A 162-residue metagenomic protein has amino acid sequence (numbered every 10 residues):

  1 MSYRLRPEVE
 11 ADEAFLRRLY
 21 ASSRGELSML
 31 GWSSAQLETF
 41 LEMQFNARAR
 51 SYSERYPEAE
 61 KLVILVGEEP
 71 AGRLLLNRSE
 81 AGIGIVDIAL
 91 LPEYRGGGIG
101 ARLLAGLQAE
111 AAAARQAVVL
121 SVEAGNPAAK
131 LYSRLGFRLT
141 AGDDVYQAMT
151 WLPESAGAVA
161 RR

Functional and structural regions predicted by a protein language model:
R4-M29: A short beta-loop-alpha structural element at the N-terminal edge of CoA-dependent acyl/N-acetyltransferase catalytic
R24-S51: Conserved GNAT-fold acetyl-CoA-binding loop/helix
Y52, Y132, F137: Conserved active-site tyrosine of GNAT-family acetyltransferases
E60-N77: Conserved beta-hairpin
N77-I88, R95, A114, V145: A conserved beta-turn-beta hairpin within the catalytic core of GNAT-like acetyltransferases that forms part
G82, A111-E123: Conserved GNAT acetyl-CoA-binding A-motif
R95, V119-A129, V145-L152: Conserved beta-strand-loop-alpha-helix junction that forms the acyl-donor binding cleft
G96-A109, K130-R134: Conserved acetyl-CoA-binding loop-helix of GNAT-fold acetyltransferases
